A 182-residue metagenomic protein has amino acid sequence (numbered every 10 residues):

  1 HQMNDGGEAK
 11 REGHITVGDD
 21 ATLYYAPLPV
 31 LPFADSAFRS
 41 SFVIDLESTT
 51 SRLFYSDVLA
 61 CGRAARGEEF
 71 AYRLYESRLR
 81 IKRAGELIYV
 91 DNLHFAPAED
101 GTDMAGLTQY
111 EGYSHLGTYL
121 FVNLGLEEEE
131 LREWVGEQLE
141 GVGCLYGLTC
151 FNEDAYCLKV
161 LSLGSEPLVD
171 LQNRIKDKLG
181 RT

Functional and structural regions predicted by a protein language model:
H1-S41: Intrinsically disordered, low-complexity linker/loop segments enriched in Gly/Pro and charged/polar residues
G7-A9, I15-V17, D35-S36, L46 (+4 more regions): Solvent-exposed alpha-helices and their adjacent loops that cap or buttress functional pockets in soluble metabolic
G18, A26, D45-E47, S56 (+1 more regions): Feature marks extracellular polysaccharide-active and adherence modules
A21, S48-S51: Small-residue (G/S/T/A) turn/hinge positions that recur once per unit in extracellular repeat modules
Y24, R52-F54, C157: General beta-strand recognition
S36, Y55-V58: Basic (Lys/Arg-enriched) interaction patch that binds polyanionic ligands
L59-D177, R181-T182: A structural signal for small-residue-enriched, beta-sheet-centric alpha/beta enzyme cores and oligomeric scaffold folds
